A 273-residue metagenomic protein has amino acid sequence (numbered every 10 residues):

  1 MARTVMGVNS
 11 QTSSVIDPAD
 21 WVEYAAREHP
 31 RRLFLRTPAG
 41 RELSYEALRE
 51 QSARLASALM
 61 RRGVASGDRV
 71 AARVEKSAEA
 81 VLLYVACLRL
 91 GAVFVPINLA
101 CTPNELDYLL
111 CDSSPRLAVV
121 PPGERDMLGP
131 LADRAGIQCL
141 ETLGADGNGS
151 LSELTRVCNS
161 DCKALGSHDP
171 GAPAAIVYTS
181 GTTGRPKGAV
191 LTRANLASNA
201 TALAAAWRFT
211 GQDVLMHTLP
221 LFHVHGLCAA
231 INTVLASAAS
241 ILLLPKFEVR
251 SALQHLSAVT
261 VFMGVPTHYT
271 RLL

Functional and structural regions predicted by a protein language model:
S14, R31-S77, V81-V85, T102-D107 (+1 more regions): Conserved AMP-binding/adenylate-forming core of the ANL superfamily
P30-R31, C158-Y178, G184-R185, R208-V214: Conserved pre-ATP/AMP-binding loop-to-beta segment of ANL
E42-E46, A174-T201: Conserved AMP-binding A3 loop
R49-R54, A189-T210, T218-L219, C228 (+1 more regions): Conserved structural elements of the adenylate-forming
V74, V95-L110, P122-M127, A239-S257: ATP-dependent adenylate-forming carboxylate-activation enzymes
E75, V120-M127, L219, F247-E248 (+1 more regions): Adenylate-forming
G123-P170, R185: ANL superfamily adenylate-forming
A197-V214, F222-M263: Conserved AMP-binding/adenylation subdomain of ANL enzymes
